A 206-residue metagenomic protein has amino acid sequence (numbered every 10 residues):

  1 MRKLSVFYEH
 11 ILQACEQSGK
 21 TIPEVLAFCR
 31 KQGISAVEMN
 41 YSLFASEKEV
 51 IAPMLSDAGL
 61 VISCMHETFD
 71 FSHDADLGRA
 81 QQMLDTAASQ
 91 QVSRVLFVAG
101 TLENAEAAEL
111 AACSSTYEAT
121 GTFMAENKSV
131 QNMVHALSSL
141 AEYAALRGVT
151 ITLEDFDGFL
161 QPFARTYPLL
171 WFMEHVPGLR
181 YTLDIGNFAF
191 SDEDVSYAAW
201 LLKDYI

Functional and structural regions predicted by a protein language model:
M1-S93, R180: N-terminal pre-domain/capping segments
V6, M39, F97, L153 (+1 more regions): Conserved beta-strand positions
Q13-E16, A164, F190-D194: A short, acidic/glycine-rich surface segment
L26, T182-A189: Short, compositionally biased strand/turn segments that nucleate or flank brief secondary-structure elements
S46-V50, Y167, D194-Y197: Alpha-helical scaffolding within the catalytic cores of extracellular/periplasmic polymer-degrading hydrolases
D57, S72-Y181, F190, L201: Active-site acidic/histidine proton-transfer and metal-coordination neighborhood in alpha/beta enzyme cores
S191-I206: Glycoside hydrolase catalytic-domain groove-lining segments
